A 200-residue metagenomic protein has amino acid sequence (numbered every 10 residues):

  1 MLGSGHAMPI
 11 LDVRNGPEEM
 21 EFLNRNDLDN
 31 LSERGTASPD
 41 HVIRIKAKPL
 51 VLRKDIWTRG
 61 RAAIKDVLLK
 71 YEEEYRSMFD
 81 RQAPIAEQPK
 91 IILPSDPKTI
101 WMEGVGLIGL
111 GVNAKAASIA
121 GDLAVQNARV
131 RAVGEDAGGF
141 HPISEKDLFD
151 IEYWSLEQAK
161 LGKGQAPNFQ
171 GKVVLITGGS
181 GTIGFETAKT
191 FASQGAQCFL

Functional and structural regions predicted by a protein language model:
M1-N168: Domain-length cofactor-binding catalytic modules of enzymes
V173-I176: Conserved hydrophobic beta-strands of the Rossmann-like cofactor-binding core in SDR/related NAD(P)H-dependent
S180-G181: Conserved glycine-rich cofactor-binding loop
G184-F185: N-terminal Rossmann-fold NAD(P) dinucleotide-binding loop
F191: Aromatic pocket-lining residues of Rossmann-like dinucleotide-binding sites
A196-L200: Conserved glycine-rich Rossmann-like NAD(P)H-binding loop of the short-chain dehydrogenase/reductase
